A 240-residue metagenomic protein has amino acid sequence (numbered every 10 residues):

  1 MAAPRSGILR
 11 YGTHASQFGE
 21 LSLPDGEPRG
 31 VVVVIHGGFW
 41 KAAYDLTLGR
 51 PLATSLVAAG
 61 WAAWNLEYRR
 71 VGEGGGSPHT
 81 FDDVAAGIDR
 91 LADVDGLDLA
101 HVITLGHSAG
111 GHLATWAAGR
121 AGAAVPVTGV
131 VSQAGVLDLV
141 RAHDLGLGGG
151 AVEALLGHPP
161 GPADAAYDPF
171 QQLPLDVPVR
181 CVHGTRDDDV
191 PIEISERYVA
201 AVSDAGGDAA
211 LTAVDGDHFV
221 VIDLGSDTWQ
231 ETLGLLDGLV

Functional and structural regions predicted by a protein language model:
M1-G26: N-terminal cap/lid segment of alpha/beta-hydrolase-fold proteins
D25-P28, V32-S55: Short, surface-exposed "cap/lid" segments of acyl-processing enzymes
A43-A53, W64-A100: Catalytic nucleophile-loop/oxyanion-hole region of alpha/beta-hydrolase and closely related hydrolase-like folds
D89-G146: Primarily recognizes the serine-hydrolase "nucleophile elbow" in alpha/beta-hydrolase and SGNH/GDSL folds
V136, V140-Q171: Mobile cap/lid helix-loop segments that gate and shape the active-site cleft of serine hydrolases
C181-H183, D187: Short beta-strand/loop motif that positions the catalytic acidic residue of the alpha/beta-hydrolase fold
D188-R197: Conserved alpha/beta-hydrolase "acid-adjacent" motif
E196-V199, S203-V240: C-terminal catalytic histidine-bearing segment of alpha/beta-hydrolase fold enzymes
